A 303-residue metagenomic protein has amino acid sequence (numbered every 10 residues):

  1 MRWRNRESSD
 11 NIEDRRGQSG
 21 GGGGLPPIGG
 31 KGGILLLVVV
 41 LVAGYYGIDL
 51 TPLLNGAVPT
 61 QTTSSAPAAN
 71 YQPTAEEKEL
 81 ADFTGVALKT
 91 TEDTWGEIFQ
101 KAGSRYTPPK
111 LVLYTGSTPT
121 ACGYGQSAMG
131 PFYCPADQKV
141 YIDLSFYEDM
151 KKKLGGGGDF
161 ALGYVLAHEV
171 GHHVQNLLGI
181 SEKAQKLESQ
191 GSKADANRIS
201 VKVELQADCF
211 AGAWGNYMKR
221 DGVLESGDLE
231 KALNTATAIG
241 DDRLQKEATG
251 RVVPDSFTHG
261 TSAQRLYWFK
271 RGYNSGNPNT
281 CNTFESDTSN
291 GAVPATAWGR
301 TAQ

Functional and structural regions predicted by a protein language model:
M1-Q72: Long amphipathic alpha-helical segments used for membrane anchoring, targeting, substrate engagement, or oligomerization
R4, I239-Q303: Pan-zinc metallopeptidase signature
G44, T51-G123, Q303: A metal-dependent hydrolase signature that marks the N-terminal structural subdomain at the beginning of catalytic folds
K78, D82-Y106, R198, K202-Q245: Short helix/loop segments within enzyme catalytic domains that coordinate or immediately flank catalytic cofactors
W95, I142, F160-L177, A207-D208 (+1 more regions): Active-site recognition of the HExxH zinc-binding catalytic motif
S117-D143: Catalytic zinc-binding patch centered on the HExxH motif and its immediate surroundings that defines zinc-dependent
F146-Y164, D195-V201: Short pre-active-site segment immediately N-terminal to the catalytic Zn-binding motif
N176-E204: Post-HEXXH active-site segment of zinc metalloproteases
